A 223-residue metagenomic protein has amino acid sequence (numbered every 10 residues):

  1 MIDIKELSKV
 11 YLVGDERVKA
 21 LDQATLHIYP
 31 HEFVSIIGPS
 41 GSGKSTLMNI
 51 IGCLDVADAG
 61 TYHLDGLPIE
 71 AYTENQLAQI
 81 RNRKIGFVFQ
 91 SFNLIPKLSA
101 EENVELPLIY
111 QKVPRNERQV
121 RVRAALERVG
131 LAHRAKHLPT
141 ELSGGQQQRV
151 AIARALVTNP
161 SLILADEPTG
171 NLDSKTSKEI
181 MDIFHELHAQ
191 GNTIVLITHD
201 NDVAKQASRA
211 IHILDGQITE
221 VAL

Functional and structural regions predicted by a protein language model:
I2-L214: ABC family nucleotide-binding domain
G43, A222-L223: Generic detector of intrinsically disordered, low-complexity segments in short proteins and peptide precursors
D215-V221: Conserved switch/coupling elements of ABC/ABC-like ATPase nucleotide-binding domains
